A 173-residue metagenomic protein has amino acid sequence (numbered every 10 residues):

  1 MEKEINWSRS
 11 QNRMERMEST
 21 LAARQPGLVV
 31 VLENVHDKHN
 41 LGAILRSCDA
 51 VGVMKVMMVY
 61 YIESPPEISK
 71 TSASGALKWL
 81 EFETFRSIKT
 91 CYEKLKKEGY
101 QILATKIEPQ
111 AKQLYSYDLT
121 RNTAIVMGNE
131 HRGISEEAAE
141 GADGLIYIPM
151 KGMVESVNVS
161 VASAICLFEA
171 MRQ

Functional and structural regions predicted by a protein language model:
M1-Q173: Post-transcriptional modification and biogenesis factors for structured RNAs of the translation apparatus
